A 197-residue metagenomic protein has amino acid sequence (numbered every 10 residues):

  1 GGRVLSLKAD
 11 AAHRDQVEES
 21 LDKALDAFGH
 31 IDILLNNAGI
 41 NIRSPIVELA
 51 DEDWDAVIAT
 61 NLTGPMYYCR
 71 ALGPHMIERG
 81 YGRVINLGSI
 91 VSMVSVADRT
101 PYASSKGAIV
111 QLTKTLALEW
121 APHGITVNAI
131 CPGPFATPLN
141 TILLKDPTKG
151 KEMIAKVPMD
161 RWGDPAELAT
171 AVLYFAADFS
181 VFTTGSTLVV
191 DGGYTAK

Functional and structural regions predicted by a protein language model:
K8-S20, D51, A166-E167: The beta1-alpha1 cofactor-binding region of Rossmann-like NAD(H)/NADP(H)-dependent oxidoreductases
S44-V47, V94-T100, P122-H123, D160 (+1 more regions): Active-site loop immediately N-terminal to the catalytic Tyr-X3-Lys motif of short-chain dehydrogenase/reductase
P45-I46, D53-I58, M153: Substrate-binding pocket helix/loop in short-chain dehydrogenase/reductase
M66, Y81, R161-V190, T195: C-terminal substrate-recognition "lid" of short-chain dehydrogenase/reductases
C69, S105, T113: Active-site helix of classical SDR
S89: Residue(s) in the substrate-gating loop at a strand-loop-helix junction that position the organic substrate next
A121, T126, T183-G185: Short, small/polar-rich loop/turn modules that mediate ligand/substrate recognition or access, typified
